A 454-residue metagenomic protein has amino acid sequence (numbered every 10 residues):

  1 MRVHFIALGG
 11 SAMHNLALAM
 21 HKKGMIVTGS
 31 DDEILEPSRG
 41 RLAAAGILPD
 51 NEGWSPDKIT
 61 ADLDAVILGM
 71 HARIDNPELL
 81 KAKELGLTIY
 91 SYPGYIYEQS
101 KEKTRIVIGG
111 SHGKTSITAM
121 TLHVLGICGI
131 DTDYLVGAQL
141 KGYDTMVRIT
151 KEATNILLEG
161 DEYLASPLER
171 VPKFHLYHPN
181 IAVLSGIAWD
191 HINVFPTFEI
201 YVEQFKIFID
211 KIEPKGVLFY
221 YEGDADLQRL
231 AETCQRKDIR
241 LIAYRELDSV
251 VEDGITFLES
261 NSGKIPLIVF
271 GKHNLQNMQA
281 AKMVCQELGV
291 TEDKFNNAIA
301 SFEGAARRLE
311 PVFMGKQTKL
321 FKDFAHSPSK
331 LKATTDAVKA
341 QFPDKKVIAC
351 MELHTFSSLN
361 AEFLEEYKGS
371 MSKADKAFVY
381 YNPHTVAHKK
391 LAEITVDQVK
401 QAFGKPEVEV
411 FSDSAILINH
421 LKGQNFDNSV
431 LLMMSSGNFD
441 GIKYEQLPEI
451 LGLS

Functional and structural regions predicted by a protein language model:
M1-E36, R41-P49, D62-V66, A82-L87 (+3 more regions): ATP-dependent carboxylate-amine ligase
A12-N15, G142-Y143, Q276: Short N-terminal binding/cap micro-motifs at the start of the first secondary-structure element
A19-K23, D57-K58, M70, I74-Y220 (+2 more regions): Phosphate-binding loop of NTP-binding sites
M20, H175-W189, R229, G263 (+1 more regions): A conserved, hydrophobic alpha-helical segment in the catalytic core of large ATP/adenylate-utilizing enzymes
N51-W54, Y90-Y97, L135-G137, C234-D253 (+4 more regions): Beta-strand->loop->alpha-helix junctions that form or flank phosphate-binding loops in nucleotide-handling enzymes
E52-A65, M70: BRCT (BRCA1 C-terminal) domain core and associated BRCT-interaction motifs
E102-T104, E259-L267, F313-T318: Glycine/charged-rich beta-loop-alpha catalytic/anionic-binding loops adjacent to active sites
L157-E159, L267-I268, N274, K319-A325: Active-site-proximal beta-strand elements of phosphoester/diester hydrolases
